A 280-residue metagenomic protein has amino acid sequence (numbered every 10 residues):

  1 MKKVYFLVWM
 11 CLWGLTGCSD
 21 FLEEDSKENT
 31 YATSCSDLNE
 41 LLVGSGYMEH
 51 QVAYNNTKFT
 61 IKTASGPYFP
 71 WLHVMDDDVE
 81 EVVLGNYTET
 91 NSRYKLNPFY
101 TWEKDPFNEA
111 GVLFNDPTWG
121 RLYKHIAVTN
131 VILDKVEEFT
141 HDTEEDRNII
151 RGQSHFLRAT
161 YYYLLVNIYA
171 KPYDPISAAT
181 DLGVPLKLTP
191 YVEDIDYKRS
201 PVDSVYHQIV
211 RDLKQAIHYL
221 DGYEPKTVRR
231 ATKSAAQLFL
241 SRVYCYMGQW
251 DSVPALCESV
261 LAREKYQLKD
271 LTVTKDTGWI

Functional and structural regions predicted by a protein language model:
M1-E28: Bacterial Sec-dependent N-terminal signal peptides
C18-D76: Membrane-proximal, proline-rich intrinsically disordered regions
V52-D76, G248, S252-I280: Hydrophobic-face positions in mid-chain alpha helices that act as interaction patches
N91-Y169, S200, I217-G222: Conserved, well-structured interaction surfaces
I126-T129, Y206, L213, C257 (+1 more regions): Inward-facing hydrophobic residues that define packing positions of alpha-helical scaffold repeats
V166-Y173, E224, G248-Q249: Short coil/turn linking the two alpha-helices of tandem helical-hairpin repeats
I168-D203, H207: Short coil/linker segments at helix-helix boundaries
